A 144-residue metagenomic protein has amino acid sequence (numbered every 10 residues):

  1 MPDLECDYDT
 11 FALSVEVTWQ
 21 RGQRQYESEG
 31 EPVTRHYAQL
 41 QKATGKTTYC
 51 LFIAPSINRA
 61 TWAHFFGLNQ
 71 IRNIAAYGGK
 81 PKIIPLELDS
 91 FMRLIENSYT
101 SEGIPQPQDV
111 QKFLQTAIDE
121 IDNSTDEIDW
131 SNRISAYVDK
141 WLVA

Functional and structural regions predicted by a protein language model:
M1-V138: Catalytic core segments in nucleotide and nucleic-acid processing enzymes
L142-A144: N-terminal, leucine/charged-rich tether regions that mediate assembly and partner docking in large macromolecular
